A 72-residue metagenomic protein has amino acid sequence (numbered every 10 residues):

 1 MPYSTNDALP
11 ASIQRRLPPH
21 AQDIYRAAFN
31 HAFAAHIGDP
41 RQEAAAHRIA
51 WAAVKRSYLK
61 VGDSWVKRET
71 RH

Functional and structural regions predicted by a protein language model:
M1-H72: C-terminal alpha-helical interaction appendages
